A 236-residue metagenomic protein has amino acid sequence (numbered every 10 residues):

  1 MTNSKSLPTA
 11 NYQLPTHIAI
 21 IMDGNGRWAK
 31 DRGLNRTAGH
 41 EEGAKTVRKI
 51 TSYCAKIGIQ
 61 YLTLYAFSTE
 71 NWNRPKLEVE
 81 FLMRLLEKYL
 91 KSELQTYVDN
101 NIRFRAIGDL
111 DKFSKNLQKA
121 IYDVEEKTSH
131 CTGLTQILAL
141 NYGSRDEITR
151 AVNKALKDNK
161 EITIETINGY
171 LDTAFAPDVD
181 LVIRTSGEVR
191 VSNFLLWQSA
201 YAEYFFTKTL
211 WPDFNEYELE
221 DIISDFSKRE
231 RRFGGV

Functional and structural regions predicted by a protein language model:
M1-V236: Flexible, compositionally biased loop and terminal segments
